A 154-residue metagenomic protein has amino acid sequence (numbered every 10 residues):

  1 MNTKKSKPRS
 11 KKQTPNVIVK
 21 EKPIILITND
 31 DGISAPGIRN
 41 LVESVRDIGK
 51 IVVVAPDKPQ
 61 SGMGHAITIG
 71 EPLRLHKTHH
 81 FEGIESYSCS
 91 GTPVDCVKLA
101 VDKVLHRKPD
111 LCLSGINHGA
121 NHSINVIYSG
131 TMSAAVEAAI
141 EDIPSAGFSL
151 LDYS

Functional and structural regions predicted by a protein language model:
R9-I25, P36-K103, R107-K108: A cross-family phosphate/adenosyl-ligand binding-site feature
I27-S34, N125-V126: Short, glycine-rich nucleotide/cofactor-binding loops
T28, V54-P56, S114-N117, F148-S149: Short beta-strand segments
D31, P59, T92-P93, N117-A120: Short glycine-rich anion-binding loops that position phosphate/pyrophosphate groups of nucleotides and phosphorylated
L111: Short, Asp-centered acidic motifs that coordinate Mg2+ and/or phosphate in catalytic or ligand-binding sites
A120-S129: Glycine/threonine-rich flexible loop motifs
A139-S154: Glycine-rich phosphate/pyrophosphate-binding loops and their adjacent beta-strand/loop elements at enzyme active sites
